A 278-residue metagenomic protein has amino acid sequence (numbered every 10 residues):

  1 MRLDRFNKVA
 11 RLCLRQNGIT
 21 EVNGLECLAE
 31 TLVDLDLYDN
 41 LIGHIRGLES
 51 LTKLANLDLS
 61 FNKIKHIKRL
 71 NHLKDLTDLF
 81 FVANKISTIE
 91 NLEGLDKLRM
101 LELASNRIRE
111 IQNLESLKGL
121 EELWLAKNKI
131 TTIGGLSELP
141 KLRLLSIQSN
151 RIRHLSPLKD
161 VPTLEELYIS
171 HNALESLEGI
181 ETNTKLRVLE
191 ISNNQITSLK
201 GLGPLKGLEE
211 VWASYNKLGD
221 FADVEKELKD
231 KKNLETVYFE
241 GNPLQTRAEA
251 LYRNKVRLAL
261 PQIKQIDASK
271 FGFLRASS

Functional and structural regions predicted by a protein language model:
M1-D34, I42: LRR N-terminal entry segment and analogous cap-like coil->beta motifs
M1-L3, V22-L28, I45-L48, I67-L70 (+8 more regions): Canonical leucine-rich repeat
L3-F6, E26-A29, E49-L51, H72-L73 (+8 more regions): Intrinsically disordered, low-complexity regulatory regions enriched in Ser/Pro/Gly/Thr and acidic residues
N7, T20, G43, K65 (+15 more regions): Amphipathic alpha-helical interface elements that mediate macromolecular binding in regulatory proteins
A10-L14, L32-L37, L54-L59, L76-F81 (+8 more regions): Conserved hydrophobic beta-strand positions in leucine-rich repeat
L92, R109-E209: Eukaryotic tandem repeat interaction scaffolds
Y168-H171, R187-S278: Leucine-rich repeat domain C-terminal region
